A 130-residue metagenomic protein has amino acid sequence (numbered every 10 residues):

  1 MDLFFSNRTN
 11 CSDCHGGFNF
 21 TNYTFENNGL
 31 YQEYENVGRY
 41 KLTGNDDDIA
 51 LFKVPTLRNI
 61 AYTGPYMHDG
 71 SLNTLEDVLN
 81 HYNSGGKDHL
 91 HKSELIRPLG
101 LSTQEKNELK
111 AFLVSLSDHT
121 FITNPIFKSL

Functional and structural regions predicted by a protein language model:
M1-N73, D77-H89, N124-L130: Short glycine/threonine-rich turn/loop motifs
E35, P98, T103-L130: Flexible coil segments in periplasmic/lumen-exposed cytochrome c-class electron-transfer proteins
G86-L101: C-terminal soluble interaction/assembly domains
